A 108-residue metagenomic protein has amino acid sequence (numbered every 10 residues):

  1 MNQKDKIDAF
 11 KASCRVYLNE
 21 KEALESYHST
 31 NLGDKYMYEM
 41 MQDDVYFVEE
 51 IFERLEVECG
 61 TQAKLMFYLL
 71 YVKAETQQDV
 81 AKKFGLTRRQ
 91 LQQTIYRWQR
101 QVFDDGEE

Functional and structural regions predicted by a protein language model:
M1-L55, G106-E108: N-terminal interaction/assembly modules
V45, L65-F67, Q99: A generic structural signal for ordered secondary structure
R54-E58, G85: Short, conserved sequence motifs enriched in acidic/basic residues, glycine, and aromatics that mark functional "hot
V57-E75: Short amphipathic alpha helix immediately N-terminal
D79-F84: Short alpha-helical "recognition helix" segments of helix-turn-helix
R89: Key DNA-contact positions within bacterial/archaeal DNA-binding proteins
Q99-E107: C-terminal flanking helix
